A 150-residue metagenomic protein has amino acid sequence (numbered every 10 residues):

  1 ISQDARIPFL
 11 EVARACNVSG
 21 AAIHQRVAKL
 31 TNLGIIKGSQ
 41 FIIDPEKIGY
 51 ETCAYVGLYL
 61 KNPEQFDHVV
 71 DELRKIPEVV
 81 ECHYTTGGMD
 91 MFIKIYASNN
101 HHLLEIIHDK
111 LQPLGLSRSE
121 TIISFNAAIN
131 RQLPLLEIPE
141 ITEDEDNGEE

Functional and structural regions predicted by a protein language model:
I1-E150: A compositional/biophysical signature of low hydrophobicity enriched in polar/charged and small residues
